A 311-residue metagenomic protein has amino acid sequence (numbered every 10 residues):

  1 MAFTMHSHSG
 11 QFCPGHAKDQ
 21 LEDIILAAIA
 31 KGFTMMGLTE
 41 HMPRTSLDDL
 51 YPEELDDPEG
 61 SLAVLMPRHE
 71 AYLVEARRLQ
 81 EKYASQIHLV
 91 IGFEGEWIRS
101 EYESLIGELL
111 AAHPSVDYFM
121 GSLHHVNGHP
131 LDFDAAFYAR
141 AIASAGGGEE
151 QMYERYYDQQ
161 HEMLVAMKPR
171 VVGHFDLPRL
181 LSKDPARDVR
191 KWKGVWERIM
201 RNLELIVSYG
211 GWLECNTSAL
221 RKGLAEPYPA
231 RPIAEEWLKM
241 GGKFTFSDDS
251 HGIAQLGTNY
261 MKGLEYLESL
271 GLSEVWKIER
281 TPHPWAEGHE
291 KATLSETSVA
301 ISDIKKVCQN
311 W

Functional and structural regions predicted by a protein language model:
M1-G10, L21, R179-L180, P185-W311: Charged catalytic cores and adjacent phosphate/nucleic-acid-binding surfaces used for phosphate/nucleic-acid chemistry
M1-W97, S104, L181-K193, G252-Q255 (+1 more regions): An N-terminally biased module of ancient metal coordination in phosphate/nucleic-acid-related enzymes
F3-S7, M36-L38, L89-F93, F119-G121 (+3 more regions): Hydrophobic faces of well-ordered beta-strands that scaffold small-molecule active sites in alpha/beta enzyme cores
I29, A112, L164-V165, L238 (+1 more regions): Non-catalytic positions within long, well-ordered alpha-helices that form the structural scaffold/packing of enzyme
F33, V116, K168-P169, G242 (+1 more regions): A structural motif
L47-D48, P130-L131, L224-A225, L256: Short glycine-/acidic-enriched loop or helix-start segments at secondary-structure transitions that form or flank
D57-E204, S208, A300-N310: Extended substrate/RNA-proximal surfaces in nucleic-acid metabolism proteins
